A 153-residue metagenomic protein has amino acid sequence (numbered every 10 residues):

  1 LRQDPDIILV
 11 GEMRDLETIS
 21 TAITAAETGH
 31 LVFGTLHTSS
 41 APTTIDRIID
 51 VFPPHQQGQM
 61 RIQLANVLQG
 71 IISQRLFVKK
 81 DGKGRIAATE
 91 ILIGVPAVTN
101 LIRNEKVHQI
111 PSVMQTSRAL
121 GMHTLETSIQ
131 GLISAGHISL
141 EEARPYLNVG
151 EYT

Functional and structural regions predicted by a protein language model:
L1-T153: Short, flexible helix-loop junctions that flank or precede catalytic/ligand sites
